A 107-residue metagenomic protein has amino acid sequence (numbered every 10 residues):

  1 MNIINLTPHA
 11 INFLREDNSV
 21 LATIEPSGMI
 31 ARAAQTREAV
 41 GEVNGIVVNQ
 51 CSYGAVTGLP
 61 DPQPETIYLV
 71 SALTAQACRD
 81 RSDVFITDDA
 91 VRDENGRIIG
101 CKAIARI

Functional and structural regions predicted by a protein language model:
M1-I107: Catalytic phosphate/metal-binding cores of nucleic-acid and nucleotide-processing enzymes, i.e., regions that mediate
